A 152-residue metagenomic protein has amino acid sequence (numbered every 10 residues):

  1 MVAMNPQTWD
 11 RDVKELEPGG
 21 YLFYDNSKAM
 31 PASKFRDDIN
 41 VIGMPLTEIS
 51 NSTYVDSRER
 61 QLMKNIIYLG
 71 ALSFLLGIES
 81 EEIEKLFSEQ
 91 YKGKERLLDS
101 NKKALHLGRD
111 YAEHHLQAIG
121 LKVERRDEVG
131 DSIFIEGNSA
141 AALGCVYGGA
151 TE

Functional and structural regions predicted by a protein language model:
M1-E152: Active-site cofactor/cluster-binding pocket
